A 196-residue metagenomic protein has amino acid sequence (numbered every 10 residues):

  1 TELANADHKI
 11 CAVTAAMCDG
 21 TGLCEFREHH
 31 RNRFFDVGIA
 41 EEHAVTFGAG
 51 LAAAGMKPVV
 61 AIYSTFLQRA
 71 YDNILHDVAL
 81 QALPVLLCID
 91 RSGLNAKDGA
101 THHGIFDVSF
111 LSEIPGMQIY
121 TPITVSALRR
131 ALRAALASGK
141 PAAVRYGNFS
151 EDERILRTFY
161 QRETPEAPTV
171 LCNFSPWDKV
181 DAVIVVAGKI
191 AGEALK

Functional and structural regions predicted by a protein language model:
T1, M117-K196: Glycine-rich ThDP/TPP pyrophosphate-binding loop and its adjacent helix/strand module within ThDP-dependent enzymes
T1-R130, A134-A143, S150: Thiamine diphosphate
